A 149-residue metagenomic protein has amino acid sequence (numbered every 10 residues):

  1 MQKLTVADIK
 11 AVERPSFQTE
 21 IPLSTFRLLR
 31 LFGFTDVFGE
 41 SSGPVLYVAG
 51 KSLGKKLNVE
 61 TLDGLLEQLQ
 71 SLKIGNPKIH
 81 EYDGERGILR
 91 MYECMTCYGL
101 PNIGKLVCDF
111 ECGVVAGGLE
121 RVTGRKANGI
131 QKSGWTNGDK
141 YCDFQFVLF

Functional and structural regions predicted by a protein language model:
M1-V107, S133-D143, L148-F149: N-terminal accessory segment detector
D109-G124: Active-site helix/loop of acyl-thioester processing domains in fatty-acid/polyketide metabolism, spanning hotdog-fold
T123-G134: Low-complexity, intrinsically disordered Gly/Pro/Thr-rich segments
